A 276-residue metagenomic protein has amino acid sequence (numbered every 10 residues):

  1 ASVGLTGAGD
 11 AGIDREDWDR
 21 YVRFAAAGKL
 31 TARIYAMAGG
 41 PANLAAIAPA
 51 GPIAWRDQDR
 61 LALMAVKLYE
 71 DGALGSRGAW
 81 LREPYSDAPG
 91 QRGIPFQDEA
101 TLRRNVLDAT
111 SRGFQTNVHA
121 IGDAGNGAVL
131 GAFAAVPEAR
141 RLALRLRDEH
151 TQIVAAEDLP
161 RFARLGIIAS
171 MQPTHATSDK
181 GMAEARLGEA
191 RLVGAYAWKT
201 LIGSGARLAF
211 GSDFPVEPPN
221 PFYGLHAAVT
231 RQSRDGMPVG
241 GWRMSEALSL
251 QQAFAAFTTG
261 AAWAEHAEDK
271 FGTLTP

Functional and structural regions predicted by a protein language model:
V3-G7: Short acidic/polar active-site loop segments enriched in Thr and Asp
A8, S76, P215: Short, electropositive, low-hydrophobicity segments enriched in small/polar residues
G9-G12, Y35, K67, R147-Q152: Residues embedded in well-ordered beta-strands within globular domains across many folds
D10, D71, D213: Acidic active-site catalytic centers that drive phospho-/nucleotidyl reactions and related ester hydrolyses
D14-D123, G131, R161-I168, P173-T174 (+1 more regions): Metal-coordinating catalytic core of metallo-dependent amide/deamination hydrolases
V106-N117, A124-L146, H150-T151, A156-P160 (+1 more regions): His/Asp/Glu-enriched, well-ordered alpha-helical/loop segment that forms or immediately abuts the divalent-metal
